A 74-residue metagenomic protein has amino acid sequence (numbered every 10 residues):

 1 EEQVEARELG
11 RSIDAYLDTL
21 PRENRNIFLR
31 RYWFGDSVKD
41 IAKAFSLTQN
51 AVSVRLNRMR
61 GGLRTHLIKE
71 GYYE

Functional and structural regions predicted by a protein language model:
E1-D18: Acidic, proline/glycine-rich intrinsically disordered inter-domain spacer in sigma factors
I13, N24, V38-K39, K43-K69: DNA-recognition helix of helix-turn-helix
P21: ABC transporter NBD signature
I27-R31: A short pre-motif secondary-structure segment
F34-G35: Flexible coil/turn residues that form the inter-helical turn or adjacent wing/linker of helix-turn-helix
Y72-E74: Intrinsically disordered, low-complexity basic tails/linkers immediately adjacent to helix-turn-helix/homeobox/MYB/SANT
